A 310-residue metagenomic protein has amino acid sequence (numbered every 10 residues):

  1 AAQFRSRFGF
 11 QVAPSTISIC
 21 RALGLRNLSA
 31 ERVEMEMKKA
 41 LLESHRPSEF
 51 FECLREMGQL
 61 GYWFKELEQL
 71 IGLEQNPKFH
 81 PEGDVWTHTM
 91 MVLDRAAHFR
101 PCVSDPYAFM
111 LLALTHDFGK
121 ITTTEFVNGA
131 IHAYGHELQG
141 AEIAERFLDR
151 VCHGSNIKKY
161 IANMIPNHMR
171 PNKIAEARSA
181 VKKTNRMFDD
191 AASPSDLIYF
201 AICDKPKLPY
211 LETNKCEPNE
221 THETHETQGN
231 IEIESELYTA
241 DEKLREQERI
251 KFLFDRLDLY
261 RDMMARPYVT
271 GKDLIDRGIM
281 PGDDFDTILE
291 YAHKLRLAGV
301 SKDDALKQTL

Functional and structural regions predicted by a protein language model:
A1-L114, F118-G135, Q139-H153, D283-L310: Glycine- and charge-enriched loop/helix tracts that form the active or gating conduit in phosphate/cation-handling
Q3-R7, C102, R146-D149, L208-E220 (+1 more regions): Charged substrate- and nucleic-acid-binding regions of tRNA-handling and nucleotidyl-transfer enzymes, centered on
T16-L25, P194-S195, F200, Y238-Q247: Short, composition-biased local secondary-structure segments
M37, L67, L93, A191 (+3 more regions): Generic hydrophobic, helix-prone segments enriched in Leu/Val/Ile
L60, K158, S193-S195, D262 (+1 more regions): A generic structural signal for short, non-catalytic loop/turn and secondary-structure boundary residues
P77-T89, A130, E176-S179, Y238-D262: Short flexible/disordered coil segments
D84, M90, R95-C216, Q228-A240: Divalent metal-dependent catalytic cores for phosphoryl transfer on phosphate-bearing substrates
